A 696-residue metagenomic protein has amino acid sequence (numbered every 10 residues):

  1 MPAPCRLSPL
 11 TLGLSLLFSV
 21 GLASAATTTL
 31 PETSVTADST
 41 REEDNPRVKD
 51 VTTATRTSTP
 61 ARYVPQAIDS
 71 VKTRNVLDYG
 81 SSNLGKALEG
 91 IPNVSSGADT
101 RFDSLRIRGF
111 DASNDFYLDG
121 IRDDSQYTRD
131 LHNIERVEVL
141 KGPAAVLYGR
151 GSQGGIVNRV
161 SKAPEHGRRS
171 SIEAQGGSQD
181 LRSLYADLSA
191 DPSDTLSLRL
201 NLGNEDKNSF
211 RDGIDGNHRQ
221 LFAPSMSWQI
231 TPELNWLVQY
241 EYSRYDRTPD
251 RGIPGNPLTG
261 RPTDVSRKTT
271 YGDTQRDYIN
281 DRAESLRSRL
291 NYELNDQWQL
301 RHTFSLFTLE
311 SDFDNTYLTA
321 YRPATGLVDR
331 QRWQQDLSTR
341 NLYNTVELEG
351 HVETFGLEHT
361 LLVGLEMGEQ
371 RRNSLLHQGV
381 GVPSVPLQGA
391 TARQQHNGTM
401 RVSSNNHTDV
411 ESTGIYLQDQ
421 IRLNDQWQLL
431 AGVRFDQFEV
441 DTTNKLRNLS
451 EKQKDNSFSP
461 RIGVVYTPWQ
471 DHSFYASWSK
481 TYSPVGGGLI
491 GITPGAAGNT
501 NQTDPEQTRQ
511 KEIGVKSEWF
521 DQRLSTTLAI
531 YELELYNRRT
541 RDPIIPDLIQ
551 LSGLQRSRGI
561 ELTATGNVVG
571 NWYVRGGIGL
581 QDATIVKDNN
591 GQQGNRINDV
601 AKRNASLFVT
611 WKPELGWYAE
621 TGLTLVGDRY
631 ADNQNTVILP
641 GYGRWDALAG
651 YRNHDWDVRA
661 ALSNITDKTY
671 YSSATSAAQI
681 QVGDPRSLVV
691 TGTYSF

Functional and structural regions predicted by a protein language model:
L30-G167, T481, I513: Acidic, small-polar-rich N-terminal luminal/periplasmic segments of exported/outer-membrane proteins
H132-E135, V146-F222, I230-L234, E284 (+1 more regions): Outer-membrane beta-barrel translocator/receptor signature
E205-F210, F222-E293, T308-T339, V382-T408 (+2 more regions): Acidic/polar loop-and-plug regions of large Gram-negative outer-membrane beta-barrel proteins
Q229-T231, T339, E358-T360, E366-Q370 (+5 more regions): Structural signature of Gram-negative outer-membrane beta-barrels, strongest in the C-terminal barrel of TonB-dependent
L286-L309, R330-T443: Face-selective signature of the C-terminal outer-membrane beta-barrel domain
R289-S305, L309-N315, S473-Y475, D504-G570 (+3 more regions): Membrane-embedded beta-barrel scaffold of Gram-negative outer-membrane proteins
L361, A476, K511, N598-F696: Conserved C-terminal beta-signal and adjacent last beta-strands/turns of outer-membrane beta-barrel proteins
R523, A529-E534, L551-Q634, T666-T669 (+1 more regions): Gram-negative outer-membrane beta-barrel transporters
